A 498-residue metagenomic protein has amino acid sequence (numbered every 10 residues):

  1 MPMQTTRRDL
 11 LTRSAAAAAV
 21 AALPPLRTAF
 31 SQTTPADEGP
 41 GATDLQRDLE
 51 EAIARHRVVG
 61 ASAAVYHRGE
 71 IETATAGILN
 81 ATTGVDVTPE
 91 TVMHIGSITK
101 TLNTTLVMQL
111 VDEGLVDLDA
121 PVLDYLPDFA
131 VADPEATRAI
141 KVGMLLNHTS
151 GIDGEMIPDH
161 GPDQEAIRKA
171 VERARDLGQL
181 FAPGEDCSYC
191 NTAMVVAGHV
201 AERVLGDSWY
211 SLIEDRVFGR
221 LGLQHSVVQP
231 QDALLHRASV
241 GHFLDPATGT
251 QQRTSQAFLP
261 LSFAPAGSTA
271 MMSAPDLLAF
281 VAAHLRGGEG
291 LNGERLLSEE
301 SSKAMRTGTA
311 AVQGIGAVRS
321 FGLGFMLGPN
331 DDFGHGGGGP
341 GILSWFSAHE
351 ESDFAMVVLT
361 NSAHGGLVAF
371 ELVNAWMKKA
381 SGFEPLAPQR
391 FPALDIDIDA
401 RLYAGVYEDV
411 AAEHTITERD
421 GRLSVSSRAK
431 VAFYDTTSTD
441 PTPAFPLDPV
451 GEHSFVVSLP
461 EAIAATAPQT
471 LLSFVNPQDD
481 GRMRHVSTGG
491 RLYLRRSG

Functional and structural regions predicted by a protein language model:
P2-Q4, D9-S31: N-terminal export signals
A36-I95, L115-D117, D124, A130-A132 (+1 more regions): Short, conserved catalytic-motif segment at the N-terminal edge
H67-A76, N80-A81, D133-F346: Short, surface-exposed loop or secondary-structure junction motifs that flank catalytic or metal-binding residues
I78-A81, A363-H364, R491: A short acidic/small-residue loop/turn micro-motif
M93-G96, C187-Y189: Catalytic tyrosine of NAD(P)H-dependent dehydrogenase/reductases that use a Tyr as the general acid/base
P329-N330, F370-G498: Peripheral terminal and inter-domain segments
W345-S362, S487: Short, well-ordered beta-strand elements
